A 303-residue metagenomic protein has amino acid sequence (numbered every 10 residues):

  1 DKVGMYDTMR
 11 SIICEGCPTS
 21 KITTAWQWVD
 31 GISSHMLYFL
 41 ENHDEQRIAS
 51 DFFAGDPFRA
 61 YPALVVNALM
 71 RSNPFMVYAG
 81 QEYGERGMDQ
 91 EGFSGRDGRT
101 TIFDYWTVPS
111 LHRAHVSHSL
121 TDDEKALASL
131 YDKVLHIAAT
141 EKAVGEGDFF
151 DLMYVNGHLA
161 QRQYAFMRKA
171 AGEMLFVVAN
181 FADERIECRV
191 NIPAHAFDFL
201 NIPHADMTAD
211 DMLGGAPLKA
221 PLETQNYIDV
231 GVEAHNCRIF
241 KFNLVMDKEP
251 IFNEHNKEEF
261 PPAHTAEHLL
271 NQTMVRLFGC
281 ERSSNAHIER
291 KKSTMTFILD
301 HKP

Functional and structural regions predicted by a protein language model:
D1-G16, R86-S94: Substrate-binding cleft/loops of secretory-pathway carbohydrate-active enzymes
T8-S34: Glycoside hydrolase catalytic-domain groove-lining segments
S20, D30-N42, R47-M207, V232-A234: Loop/helix patches that line or flank the sugar-binding groove of alpha-linked glycan CAZymes
M174-F176, I228, S293: Hydrophobic residues embedded in beta-strands of well-ordered beta-sheets
A205-Y227: Solvent-exposed beta-strand/loop surfaces of large extracellular or lumenal domains
A220-M246: C-terminal beta-strand-rich structural cap/linker in extracellular carbohydrate-active enzymes
M246-P303: Active-/binding-site microenvironments in catalytic and ligand-binding cores
